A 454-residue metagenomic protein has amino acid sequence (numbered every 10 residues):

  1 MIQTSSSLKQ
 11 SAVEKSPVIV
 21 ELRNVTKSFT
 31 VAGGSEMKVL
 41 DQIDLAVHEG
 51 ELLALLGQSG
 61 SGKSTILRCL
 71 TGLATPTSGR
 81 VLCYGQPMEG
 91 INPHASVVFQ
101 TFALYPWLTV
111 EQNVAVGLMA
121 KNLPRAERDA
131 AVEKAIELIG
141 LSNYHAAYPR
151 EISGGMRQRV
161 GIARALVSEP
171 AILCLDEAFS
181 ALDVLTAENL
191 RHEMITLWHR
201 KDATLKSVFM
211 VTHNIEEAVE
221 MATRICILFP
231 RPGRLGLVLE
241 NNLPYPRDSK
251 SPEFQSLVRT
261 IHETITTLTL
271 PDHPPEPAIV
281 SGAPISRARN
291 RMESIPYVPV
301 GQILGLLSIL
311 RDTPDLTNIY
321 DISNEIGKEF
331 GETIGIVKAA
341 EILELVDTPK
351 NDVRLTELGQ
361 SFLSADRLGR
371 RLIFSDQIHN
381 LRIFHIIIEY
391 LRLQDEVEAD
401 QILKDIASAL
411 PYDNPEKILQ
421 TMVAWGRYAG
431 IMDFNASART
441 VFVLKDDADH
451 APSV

Functional and structural regions predicted by a protein language model:
L56-Q58: The feature captures the beta-strand-to-loop junction immediately N-terminal to the Walker
T71: Helix-to-loop junction immediately C-terminal to a conserved catalytic motif
G79-G90: Conserved ABC transporter NBD signature motif
L108-V116: Short coil-to-helix segment of the ABC ATPase nucleotide-binding domain corresponding to the Q-loop/switch region
A115, M119, A126-Y144, E193-T196: Conserved ABC ATPase "signature" region
Y148-I152, M156: Conserved ABC ATPase signature
V167-A171: A short, proline-enriched helix->beta-strand linker immediately N-terminal to the Walker B motif in ABC-type P-loop
